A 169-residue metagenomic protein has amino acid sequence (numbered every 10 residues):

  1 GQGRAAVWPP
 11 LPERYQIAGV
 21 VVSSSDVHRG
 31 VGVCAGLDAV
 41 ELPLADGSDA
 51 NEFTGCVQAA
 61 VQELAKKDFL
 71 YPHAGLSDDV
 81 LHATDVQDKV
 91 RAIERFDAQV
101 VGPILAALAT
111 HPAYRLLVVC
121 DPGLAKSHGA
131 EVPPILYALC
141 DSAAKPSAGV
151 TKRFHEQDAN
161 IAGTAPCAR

Functional and structural regions predicted by a protein language model:
G1-R169: Feature captures the catalytic ectodomains and active-site-proximal regions of enzymes that hydrolyze or transfer
